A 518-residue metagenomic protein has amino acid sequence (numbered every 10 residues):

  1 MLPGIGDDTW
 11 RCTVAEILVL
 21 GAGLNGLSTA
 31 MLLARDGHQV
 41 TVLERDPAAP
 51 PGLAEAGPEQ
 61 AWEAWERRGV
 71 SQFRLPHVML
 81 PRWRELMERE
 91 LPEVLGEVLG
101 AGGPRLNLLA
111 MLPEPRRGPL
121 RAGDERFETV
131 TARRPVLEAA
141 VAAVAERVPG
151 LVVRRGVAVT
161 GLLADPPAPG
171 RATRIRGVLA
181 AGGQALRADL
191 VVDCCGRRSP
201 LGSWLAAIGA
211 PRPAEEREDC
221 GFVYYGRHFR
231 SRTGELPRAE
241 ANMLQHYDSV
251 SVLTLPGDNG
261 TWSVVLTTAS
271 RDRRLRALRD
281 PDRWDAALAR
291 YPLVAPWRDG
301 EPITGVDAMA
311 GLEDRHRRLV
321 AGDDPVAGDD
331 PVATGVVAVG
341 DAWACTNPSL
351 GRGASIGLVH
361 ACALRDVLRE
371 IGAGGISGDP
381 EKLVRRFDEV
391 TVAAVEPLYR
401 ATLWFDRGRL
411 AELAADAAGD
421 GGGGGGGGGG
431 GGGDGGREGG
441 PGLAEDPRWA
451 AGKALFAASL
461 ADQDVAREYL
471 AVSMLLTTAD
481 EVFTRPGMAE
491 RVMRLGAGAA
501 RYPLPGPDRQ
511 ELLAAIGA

Functional and structural regions predicted by a protein language model:
M1-I17, R35-D36, P47-A48, Q60 (+1 more regions): Extreme N-terminal leader/targeting segments of oxidoreductases
A15-E55: N-terminal Rossmann-like FAD-binding beta1-loop-alpha1 element of flavoenzymes
L32, P50-L112: N-terminal FAD cofactor-binding segment of flavoenzymes
L75-M79, D124-A143, P200: Short beta-strand to alpha-helix junction loop
E114-R134, I175, T267-R271: Helix-loop-beta segment of a Rossmann-like dinucleotide-binding subdomain
R147-A287: Predominantly flavin-linked oxidoreductase catalytic cores and closely associated redox partners
D272-R386, V390-A394: FAD/FMN-dependent oxidoreductases across multiple families
V367-G424, G432-A518: C-terminal helical "tail/cap" subdomain of flavin- and related membrane-associated enzymes
